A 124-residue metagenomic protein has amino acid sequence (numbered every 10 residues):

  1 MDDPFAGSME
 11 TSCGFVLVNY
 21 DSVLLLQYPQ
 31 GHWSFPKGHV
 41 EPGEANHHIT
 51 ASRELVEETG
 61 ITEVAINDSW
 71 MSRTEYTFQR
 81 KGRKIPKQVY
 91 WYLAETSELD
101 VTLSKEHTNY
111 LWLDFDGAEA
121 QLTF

Functional and structural regions predicted by a protein language model:
M1-G14: Acidic, metal-coordinating catalytic segment for phosphate/diphosphate chemistry, firing primarily on the Nudix
M9, W33, L111: Residues that recognize and position ribonucleotide moieties
T11-C13, D21, K87-Y90, T108: Change "...and in nucleic-acid phosphodiester-cleaving endonucleases..." to "...and in nucleic-acid processing enzymes
N19-I61: Conserved Nudix-box catalytic region and its N-terminal flanking loop in Nudix hydrolases and closely related
Y20, T96, F115: Residues immediately flanking
G31-W33, L99, A118: A short, flexible beta-alpha/helix-coil linker loop
G60-L99: Active-site segment of metal-dependent pyrophosphate-handling enzymes, primarily the Nudix hydrolase catalytic core
W91-L93, T102-F124: NUDIX/MutT-family hydrolases
